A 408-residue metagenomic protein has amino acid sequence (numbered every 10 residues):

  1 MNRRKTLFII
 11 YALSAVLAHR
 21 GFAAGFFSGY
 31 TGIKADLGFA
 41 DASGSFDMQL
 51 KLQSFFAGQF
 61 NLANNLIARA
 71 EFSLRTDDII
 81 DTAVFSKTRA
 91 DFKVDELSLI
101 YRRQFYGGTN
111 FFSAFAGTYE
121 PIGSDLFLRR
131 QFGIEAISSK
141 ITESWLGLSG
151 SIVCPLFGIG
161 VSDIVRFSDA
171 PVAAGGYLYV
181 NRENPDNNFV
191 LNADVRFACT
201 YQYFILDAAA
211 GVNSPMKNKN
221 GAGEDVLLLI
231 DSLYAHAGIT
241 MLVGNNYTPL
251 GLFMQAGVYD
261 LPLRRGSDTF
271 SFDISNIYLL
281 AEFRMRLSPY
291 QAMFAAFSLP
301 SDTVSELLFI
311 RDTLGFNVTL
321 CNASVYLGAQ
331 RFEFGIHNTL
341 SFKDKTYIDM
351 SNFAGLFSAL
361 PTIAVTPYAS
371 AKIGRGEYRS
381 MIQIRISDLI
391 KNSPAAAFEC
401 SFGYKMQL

Functional and structural regions predicted by a protein language model:
N2-F8: Bacterial N-terminal signal peptides that target proteins for export
I10-V16: Bacterial N-terminal signal peptides
H19-A23: Sec/Tat signal peptide C-region and signal peptidase I cleavage site
G25-Y30, F39, D47, I67 (+3 more regions): Signature for the C-terminal beta-barrel architecture of outer-membrane proteins
A35-L52: Surface-exposed strand-loop-strand hairpins of Gram-negative outer-membrane beta-barrel proteins
L62-S168: Outer membrane beta-barrel
Y368-I382: C-terminal closing repeat unit and adjoining cap/tail of repeat-based domains
P394-L408: Outer-membrane beta-barrel "beta-signal"
